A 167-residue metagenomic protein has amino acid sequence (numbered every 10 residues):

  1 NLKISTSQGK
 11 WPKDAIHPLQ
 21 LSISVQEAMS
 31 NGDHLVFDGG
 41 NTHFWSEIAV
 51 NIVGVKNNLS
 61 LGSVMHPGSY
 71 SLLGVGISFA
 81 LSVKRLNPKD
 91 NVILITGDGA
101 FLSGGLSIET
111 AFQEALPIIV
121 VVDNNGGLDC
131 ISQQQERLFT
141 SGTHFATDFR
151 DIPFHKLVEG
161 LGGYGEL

Functional and structural regions predicted by a protein language model:
N1-K10, E136-L167: Conserved thiamine diphosphate
L2-S78, V83, K89: Active-site diphosphate/adenylate-binding microenvironment
K10-A15, S69-S71, G97-G99, G142-F145 (+1 more regions): Short, flexible loop segments at the rims of nucleotide/cofactor-binding pockets, characterized by
H17-V25, N31, T42-W45, G104-S107 (+3 more regions): General structural feature for long, well-ordered alpha-helical segments within catalytic domains of soluble enzymes
S30-N31, L86-V92, E159-Y164: Short, surface-exposed connector motifs at secondary-structure boundaries
S63-H66, V120, V158, G165-L167: Conserved beta-strand scaffold positions in the cores of enzyme catalytic domains, especially in NTP/NDP-utilizing
L86-I152: Conserved thiamine diphosphate
